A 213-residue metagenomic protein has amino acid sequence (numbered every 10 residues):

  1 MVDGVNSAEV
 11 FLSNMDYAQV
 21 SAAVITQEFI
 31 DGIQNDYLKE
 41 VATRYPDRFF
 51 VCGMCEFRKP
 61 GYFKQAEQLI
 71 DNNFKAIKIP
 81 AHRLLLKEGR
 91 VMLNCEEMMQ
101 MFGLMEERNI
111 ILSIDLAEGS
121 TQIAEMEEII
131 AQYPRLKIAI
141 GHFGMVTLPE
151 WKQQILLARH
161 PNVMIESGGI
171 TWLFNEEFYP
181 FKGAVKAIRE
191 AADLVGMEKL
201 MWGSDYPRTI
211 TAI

Functional and structural regions predicted by a protein language model:
M1-F29, I33: An N-terminally biased module of ancient metal coordination in phosphate/nucleic-acid-related enzymes
G4-M15, K59-L69, E150: Short, acidic/polar
V5, V146-I213: H/E-rich (His + Asp/Glu) clusters that bind or coordinate divalent metals
V24-Q27, C52-G53, K78, A139-H142 (+2 more regions): Active-site neighborhood of phospho(di)ester-bond hydrolases with catalytic His/Asp-centered motifs
G32-A117, M164-E166, I170-W172, E177-F178: Active-site gating/metal-coordination segments in enzymes
Q34-E40, Y62-L69, G89-N94, E118-P134 (+2 more regions): Distinct, well-ordered alpha-helical segments
